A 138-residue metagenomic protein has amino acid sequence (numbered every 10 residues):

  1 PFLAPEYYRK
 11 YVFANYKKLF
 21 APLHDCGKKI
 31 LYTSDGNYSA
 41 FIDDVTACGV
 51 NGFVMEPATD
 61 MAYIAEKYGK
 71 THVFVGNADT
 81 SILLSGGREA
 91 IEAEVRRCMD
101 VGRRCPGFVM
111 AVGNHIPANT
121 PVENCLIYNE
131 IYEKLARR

Functional and structural regions predicted by a protein language model:
P1-R138: Active-site loop segments of alpha/beta catalytic cores
